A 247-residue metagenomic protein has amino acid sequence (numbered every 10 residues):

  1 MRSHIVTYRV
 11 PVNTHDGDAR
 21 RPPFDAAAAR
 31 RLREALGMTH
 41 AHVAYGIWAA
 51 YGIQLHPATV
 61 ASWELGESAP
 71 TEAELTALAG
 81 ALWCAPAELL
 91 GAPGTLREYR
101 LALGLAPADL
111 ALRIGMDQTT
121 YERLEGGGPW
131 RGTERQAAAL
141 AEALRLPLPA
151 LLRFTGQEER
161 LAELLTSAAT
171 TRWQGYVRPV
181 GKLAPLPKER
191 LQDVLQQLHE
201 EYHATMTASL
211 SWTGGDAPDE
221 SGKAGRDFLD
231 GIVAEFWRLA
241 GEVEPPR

Functional and structural regions predicted by a protein language model:
R2-F24, T76, G80-L90: A detector for short, charged/polar N-terminal pre-domain segments
A26-A49, G94-R113: Short basic helix-loop element that most often maps to the first helix and adjoining turn of HTH DNA-binding modules
T39, H56-T59, T71, A85 (+3 more regions): Short coil turns linking two alpha-helices in DNA-binding domains
I47, E64, E74, L90 (+6 more regions): DNA major-groove recognition helix of helix-turn-helix
W48-A69, G115-R131: Recognition helix of helix-turn-helix/homeodomain-like DNA-binding domains that insert into the DNA major groove
T71-E88, R135-A150: DNA major-groove recognition helix of helix-turn-helix/homeodomain DNA-binding modules
L90-L112, R153-P185, V243-E244: Short, charged recognition helix plus adjacent turn of helix-turn-helix-like nucleic-acid-binding domains
T171-R247: Charged, low-complexity intrinsically disordered regulatory/assembly segments
